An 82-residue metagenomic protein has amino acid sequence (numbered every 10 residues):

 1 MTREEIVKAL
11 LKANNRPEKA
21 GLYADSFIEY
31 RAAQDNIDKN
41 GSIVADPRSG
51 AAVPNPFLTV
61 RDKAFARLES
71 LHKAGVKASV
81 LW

Functional and structural regions predicted by a protein language model:
M1-F57, S70, A74-V80: Extended, surface-exposed interaction regions
